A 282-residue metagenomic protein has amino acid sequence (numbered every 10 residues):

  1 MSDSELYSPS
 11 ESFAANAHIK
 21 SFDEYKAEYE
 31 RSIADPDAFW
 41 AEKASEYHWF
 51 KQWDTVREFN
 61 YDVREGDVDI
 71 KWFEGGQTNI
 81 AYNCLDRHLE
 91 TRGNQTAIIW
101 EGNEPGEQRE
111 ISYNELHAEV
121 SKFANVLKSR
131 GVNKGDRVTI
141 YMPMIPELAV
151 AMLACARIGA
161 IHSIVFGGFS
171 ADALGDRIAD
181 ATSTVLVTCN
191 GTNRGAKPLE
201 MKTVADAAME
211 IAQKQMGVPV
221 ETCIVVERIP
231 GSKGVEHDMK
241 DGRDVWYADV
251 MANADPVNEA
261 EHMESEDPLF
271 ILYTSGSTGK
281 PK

Functional and structural regions predicted by a protein language model:
M1-F73: N-terminal amphipathic, basic-rich helices that act as targeting or association modules
I33-T55, G75-I99, E266: A short N-terminal helical cap/helix-turn-helix that marks the beginning of AMP-binding/adenylate-forming
D37, S121-N125, A179, E210 (+1 more regions): Solvent-exposed alpha-helix faces
N60-I99, A118-K122, R137, E147: AMP-binding/adenylate-forming domain of the ANL superfamily
A81, I98-L153, S170-G175, R243-A252: Conserved AMP-binding/adenylate-forming core of the ANL superfamily
N94-T96, E221-V226, D238-Y273, K280: Conserved pre-ATP/AMP-binding loop-to-beta segment of ANL
V138, C155, P268, T274-S277: Conserved S/T- and glycine-rich ATP-binding loop of Class I adenylate-forming
L153, R157-D249: Structural core segment of the AMP-binding/adenylate-forming
